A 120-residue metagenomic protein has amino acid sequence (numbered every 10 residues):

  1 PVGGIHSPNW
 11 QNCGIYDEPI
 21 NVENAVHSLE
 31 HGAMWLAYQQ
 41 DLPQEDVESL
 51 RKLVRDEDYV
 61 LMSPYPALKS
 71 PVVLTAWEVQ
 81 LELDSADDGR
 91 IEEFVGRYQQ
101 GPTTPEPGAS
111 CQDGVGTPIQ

Functional and structural regions predicted by a protein language model:
P1, I5-I15, E93, R97-T103: A domain-level signal for the mature, folded cores of soluble proteins
P1, Q11, L29, P105 (+1 more regions): Generic detector of intrinsically disordered, low-complexity, polar/charged segments
G4-R55, L61: Mid-length scaffold segments of soluble, non-membrane domains
S49, R55-Q120: Helix-rich interaction surfaces within compact, conserved domain-sized segments that mediate assembly or partner
